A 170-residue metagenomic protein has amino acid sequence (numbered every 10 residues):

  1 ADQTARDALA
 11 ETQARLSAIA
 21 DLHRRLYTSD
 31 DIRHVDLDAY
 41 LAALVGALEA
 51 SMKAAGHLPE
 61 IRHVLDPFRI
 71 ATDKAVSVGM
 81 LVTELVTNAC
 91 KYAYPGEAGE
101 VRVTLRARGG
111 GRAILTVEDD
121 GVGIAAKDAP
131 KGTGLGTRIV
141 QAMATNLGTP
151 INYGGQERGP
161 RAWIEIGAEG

Functional and structural regions predicted by a protein language model:
A1-R6, L22-D36, Y92-Y94: Flexible helix-coil linker/loop segments in the cytosolic histidine kinase module, especially at subdomain junctions
L9-S17, D21, H34-S51, H57: Short beta-to-alpha transition helix within the HATPase_c
R33-V35, K53-E84, C90-E100, G109: Conserved short strand/loop->alpha-helix "switch" segment adjacent to the catalytic nucleotide/phosphoryl-transfer site
E100, G123, Q156-W163: Glycine-rich nucleotide-binding loop
R102-T104, G111-E118, R161-W163: Short, highly conserved beta-strand within the GHKL-type HATPase_c fold
R112-T137: Glycine-rich/acidic phosphate-handling loop/turn and adjacent ATP-lid/helix of nucleotide-binding kinase/ATPase domains
L147-Q156: Glycine-rich ATP-binding loops of the HATPase_c
